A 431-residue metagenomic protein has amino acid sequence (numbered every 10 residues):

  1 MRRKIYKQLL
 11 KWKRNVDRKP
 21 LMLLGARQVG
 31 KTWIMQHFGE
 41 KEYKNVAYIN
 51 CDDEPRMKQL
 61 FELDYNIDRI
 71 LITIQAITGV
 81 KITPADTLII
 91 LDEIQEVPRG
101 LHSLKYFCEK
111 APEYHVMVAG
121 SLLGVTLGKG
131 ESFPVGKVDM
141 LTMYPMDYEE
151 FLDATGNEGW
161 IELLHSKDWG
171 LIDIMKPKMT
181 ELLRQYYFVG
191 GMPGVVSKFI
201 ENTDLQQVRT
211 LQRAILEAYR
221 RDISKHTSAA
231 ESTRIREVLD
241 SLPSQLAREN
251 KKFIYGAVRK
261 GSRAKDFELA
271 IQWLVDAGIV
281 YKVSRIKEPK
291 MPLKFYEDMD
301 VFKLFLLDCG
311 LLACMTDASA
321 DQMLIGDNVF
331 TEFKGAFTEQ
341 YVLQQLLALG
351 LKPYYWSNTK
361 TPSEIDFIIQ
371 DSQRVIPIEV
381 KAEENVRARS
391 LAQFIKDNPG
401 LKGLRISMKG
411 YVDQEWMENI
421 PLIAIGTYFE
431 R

Functional and structural regions predicted by a protein language model:
M1-V16: Pre-Walker A adenine-sensing motif
L23: Hydrophobic anchor at the beta1->P-loop junction of P-loop NTPases
K31: Conserved lysine of the Walker
I34, F38: Hydrophobic positions on the alpha1 helix immediately C-terminal to the Walker A/P-loop
D53-A85: Short glycine-rich substrate-engagement loop in P-loop NTPases that contacts/grips substrate
I90, H115-S121, T142: Structural recognition of the conserved hydrophobic beta-strand(s) that form the central parallel beta-sheet of P-loop
L127-A247: Interdomain motor-coupling "hinge/lid" segment immediately C-terminal to the ATP-binding subdomain of NTP-driven enzymes
S197-E364, I369-Q370: Accessory nucleic acid-recognition modules appended to NTPase machines
